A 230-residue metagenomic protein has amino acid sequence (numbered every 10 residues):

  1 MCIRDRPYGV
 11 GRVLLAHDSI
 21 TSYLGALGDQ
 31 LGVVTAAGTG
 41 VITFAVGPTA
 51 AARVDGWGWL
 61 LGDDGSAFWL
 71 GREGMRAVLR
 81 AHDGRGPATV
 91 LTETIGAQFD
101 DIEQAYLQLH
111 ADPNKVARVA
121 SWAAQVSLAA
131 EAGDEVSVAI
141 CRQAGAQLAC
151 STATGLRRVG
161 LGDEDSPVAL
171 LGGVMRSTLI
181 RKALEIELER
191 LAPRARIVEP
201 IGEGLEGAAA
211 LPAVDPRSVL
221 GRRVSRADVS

Functional and structural regions predicted by a protein language model:
M1-I3: Short, small-residue-biased leader/transition segments that mark boundaries at the very start of proteins
R6-R12, A51-G58, E187-A195: Glycine/charged-rich beta-loop-alpha catalytic/anionic-binding loops adjacent to active sites
V10-V34, T49-A50: Conserved phosphate-binding catalytic cores of ATP/NTP-utilizing and phosphoryl-transfer enzymes
R12-T21, A36-A37, D63, R196-E206: Active-site nucleophile and cofactor-binding loops and adjacent substrate-binding regions of central metabolic enzymes
L15, T43, V54, V168-L170: Generic preference for hydrophobic
T21, V41, R176: Short, glycine/acidic-enriched loop or turn micro-motifs at the edges of active sites
G25-L31, M75-S230: ATP-binding/phosphotransfer module of carbohydrate and carboxylate kinases, centering on a glycine-rich
D29-R85: Glycine-rich phosphate-binding loop of actin/hexokinase-like ATP-binding domains
